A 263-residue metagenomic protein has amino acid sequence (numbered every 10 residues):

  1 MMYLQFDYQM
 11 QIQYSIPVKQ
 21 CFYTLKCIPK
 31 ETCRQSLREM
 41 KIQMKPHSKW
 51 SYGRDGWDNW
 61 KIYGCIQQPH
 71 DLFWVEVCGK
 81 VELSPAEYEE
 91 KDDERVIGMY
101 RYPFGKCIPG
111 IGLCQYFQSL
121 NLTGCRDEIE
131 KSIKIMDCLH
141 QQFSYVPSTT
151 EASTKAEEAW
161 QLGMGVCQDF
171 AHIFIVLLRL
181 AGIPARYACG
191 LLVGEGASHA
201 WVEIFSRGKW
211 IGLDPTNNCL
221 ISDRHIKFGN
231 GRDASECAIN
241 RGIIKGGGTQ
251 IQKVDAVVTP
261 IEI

Functional and structural regions predicted by a protein language model:
M1-Q115, G182-I183: Linear, non-domain "peripheral" regions
Q13-T24, S144-A152, A200: Short N-terminal helix-initiation segments at or just after the protein's N-terminus
Y14-I16, G124, K209: A generic structural motif
I16, W50, D55, Y100 (+7 more regions): Flexible, active-site-adjacent loop/turn segments at secondary-structure boundaries
C21, I28, W60, P69 (+9 more regions): Surface-exposed loop/turn and secondary-structure junction residues enriched for glycine/proline
W57, K61, K155, G208 (+1 more regions): Residue-level signal for pocket-adjacent positions within structured domains
P85, R95-G165, I173, L177 (+2 more regions): Secondary-structure boundary elements
D169-I244, G248: Hydrophobic/aromatic-rich core segments of domains that either
